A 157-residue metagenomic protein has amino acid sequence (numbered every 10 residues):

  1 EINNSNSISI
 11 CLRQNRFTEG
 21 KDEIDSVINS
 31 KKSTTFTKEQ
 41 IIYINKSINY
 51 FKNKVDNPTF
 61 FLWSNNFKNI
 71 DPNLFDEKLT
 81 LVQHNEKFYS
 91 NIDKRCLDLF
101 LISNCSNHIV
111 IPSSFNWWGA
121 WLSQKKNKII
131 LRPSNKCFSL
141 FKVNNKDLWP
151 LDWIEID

Functional and structural regions predicted by a protein language model:
E1-Y89, D93: Core catalytic architecture of nucleotide-activated donor-dependent transferases building glycoconjugates
S9, L81, I130, W153-E155: Conserved beta-strand scaffold positions in the cores of enzyme catalytic domains, especially in NTP/NDP-utilizing
E23-D25, F75, S123-Q124, N144-K146: Surface-exposed beta-strand edges and their flanking turn/coil or helix-capping segments
V55-L140: Donor-binding and catalytic core of enzymes assembling or modifying cell-surface/extracellular glycoconjugates
K136-D157: Leloir-type glycosyltransferase catalytic cores
